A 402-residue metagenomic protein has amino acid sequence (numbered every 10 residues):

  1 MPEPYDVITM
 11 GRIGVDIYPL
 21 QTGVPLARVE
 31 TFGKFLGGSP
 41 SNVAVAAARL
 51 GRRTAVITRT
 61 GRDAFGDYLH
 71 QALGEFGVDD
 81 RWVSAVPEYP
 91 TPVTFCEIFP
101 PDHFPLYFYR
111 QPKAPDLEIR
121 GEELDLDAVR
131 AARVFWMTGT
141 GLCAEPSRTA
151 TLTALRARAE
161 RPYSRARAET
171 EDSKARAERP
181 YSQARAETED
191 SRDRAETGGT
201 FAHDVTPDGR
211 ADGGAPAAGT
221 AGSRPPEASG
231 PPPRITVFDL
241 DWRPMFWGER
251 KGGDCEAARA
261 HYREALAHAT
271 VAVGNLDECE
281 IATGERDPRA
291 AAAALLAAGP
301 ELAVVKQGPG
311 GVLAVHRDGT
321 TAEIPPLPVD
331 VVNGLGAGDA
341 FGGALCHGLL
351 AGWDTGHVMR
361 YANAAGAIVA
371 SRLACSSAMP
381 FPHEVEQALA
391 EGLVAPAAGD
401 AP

Functional and structural regions predicted by a protein language model:
M1-I8, R156-A157, P226, R259 (+1 more regions): Conserved phosphate-binding/catalytic region of the ribokinase-like
M1-P25: Positively charged, low-complexity intrinsically disordered leader regions
V15-P19, G38-V45: N-terminal glycine-rich anion-binding loops that anchor highly charged ligand groups
G23-N42: Short catalytic helix/loop segments, enriched in acidic residues and glycine and frequently bearing histidine
N42-R53, G348-G352: Alpha-helix C-terminal capping segments
R53-T140, A144, R158-R161, R165-R167 (+5 more regions): Conserved N-terminal subdomain of the carbohydrate kinase-like
V134, T140-K174, D190-D193, D208 (+2 more regions): Conserved beta-alpha-beta core of the PfkB/ribokinase-like small-molecule kinase fold
A175, P180-T188, D193-G199, H203-V205 (+1 more regions): Intrinsically disordered, low-complexity tandem-repeat regions
